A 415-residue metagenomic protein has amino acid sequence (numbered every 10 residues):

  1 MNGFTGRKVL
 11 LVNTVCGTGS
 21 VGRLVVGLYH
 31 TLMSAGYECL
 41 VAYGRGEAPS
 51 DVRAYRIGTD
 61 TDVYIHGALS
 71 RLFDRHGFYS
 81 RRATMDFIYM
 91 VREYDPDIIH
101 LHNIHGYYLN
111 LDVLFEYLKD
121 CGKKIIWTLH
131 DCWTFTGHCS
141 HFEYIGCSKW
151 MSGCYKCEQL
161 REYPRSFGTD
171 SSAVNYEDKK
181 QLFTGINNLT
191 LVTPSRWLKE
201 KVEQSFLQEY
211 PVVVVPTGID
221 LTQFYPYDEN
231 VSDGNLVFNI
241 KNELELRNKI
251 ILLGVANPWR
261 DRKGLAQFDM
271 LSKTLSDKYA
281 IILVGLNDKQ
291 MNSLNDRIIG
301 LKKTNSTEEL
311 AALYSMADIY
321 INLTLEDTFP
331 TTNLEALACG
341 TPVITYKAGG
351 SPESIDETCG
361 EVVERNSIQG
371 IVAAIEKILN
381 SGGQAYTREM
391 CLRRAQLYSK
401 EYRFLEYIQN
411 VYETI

Functional and structural regions predicted by a protein language model:
D120, K149-L191, E200, F206: Membrane-proximal helix-turn-helix segments that form the acceptor-binding/catalytic region of lipid-linked
V192, V237, E243-K263, D269-S272: Conserved donor-binding/catalytic core segment of Leloir-type glycosyltransferases
G285-E308: Nucleotide-activated donor-binding/catalytic signature segment of Leloir-type glycosyltransferases, i.e., the conserved
A312-A317: Short alpha-helical donor nucleotide-sugar binding micro-motif in glycosyltransferases
L325: Aromatic "clamp/platform" in nucleotide-sugar-dependent glycosyltransferases that forms part of the donor/acceptor
P342-T345: Short hydrophobic beta-strand element within catalytic cores of glycosyltransferases and related nucleotide-activated
E357, E361-I368, K377-G383: Conserved acidic donor-binding segment of nucleotide-sugar-dependent glycosyltransferases
N366, G383-E413: A charged, aromatic-enriched C-terminal amphipathic alpha-helix characteristic of glycosyltransferases across folds
